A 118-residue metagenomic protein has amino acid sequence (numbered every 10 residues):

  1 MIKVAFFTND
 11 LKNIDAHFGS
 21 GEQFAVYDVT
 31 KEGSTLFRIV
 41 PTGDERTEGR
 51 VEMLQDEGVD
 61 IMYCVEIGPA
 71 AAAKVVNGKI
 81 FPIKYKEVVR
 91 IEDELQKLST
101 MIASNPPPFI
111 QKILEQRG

Functional and structural regions predicted by a protein language model:
M1-D44, G49, M53-E57, N77 (+1 more regions): Non-catalytic interface/targeting segments
C64: Catalytic cysteine-centered active loop of the rhodanese-like fold, especially the PTP/DSP P-loop
I67-A73: Short, glycine/polar-rich helix-capping loops at beta-to-alpha or helix-loop-helix junctions that flank or form
